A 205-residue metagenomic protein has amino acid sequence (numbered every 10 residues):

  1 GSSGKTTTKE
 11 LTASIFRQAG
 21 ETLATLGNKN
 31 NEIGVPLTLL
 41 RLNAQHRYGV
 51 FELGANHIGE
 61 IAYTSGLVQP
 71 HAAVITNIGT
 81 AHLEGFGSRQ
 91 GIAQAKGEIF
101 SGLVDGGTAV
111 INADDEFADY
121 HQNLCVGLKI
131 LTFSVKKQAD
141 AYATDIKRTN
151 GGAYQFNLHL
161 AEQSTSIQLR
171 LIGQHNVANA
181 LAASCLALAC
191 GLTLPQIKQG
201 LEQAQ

Functional and structural regions predicted by a protein language model:
G1-A113, D119-V126, L160, L181 (+1 more regions): Phosphate-binding loop of NTP-binding sites
Q90, V126-Q205: Adenine nucleotide phosphate-binding catalytic loops in nucleotide-utilizing enzymes
D114-D115, D140: Acidic side chains
